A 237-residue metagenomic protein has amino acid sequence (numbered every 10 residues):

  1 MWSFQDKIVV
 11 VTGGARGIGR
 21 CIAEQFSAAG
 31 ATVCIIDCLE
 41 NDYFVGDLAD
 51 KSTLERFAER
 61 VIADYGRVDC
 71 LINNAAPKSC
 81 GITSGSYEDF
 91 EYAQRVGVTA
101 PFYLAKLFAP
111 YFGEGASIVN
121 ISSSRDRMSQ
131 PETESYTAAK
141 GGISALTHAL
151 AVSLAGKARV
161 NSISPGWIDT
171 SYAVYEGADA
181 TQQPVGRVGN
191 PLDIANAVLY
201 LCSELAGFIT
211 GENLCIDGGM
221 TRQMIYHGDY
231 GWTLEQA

Functional and structural regions predicted by a protein language model:
W2-T32: Canonical Rossmann dinucleotide-binding motif of NAD(H)/NADP(H)-dependent dehydrogenases/reductases, specifically
R56-R60, G81, E88-V96: Active-site Tyr-X3-Lys motif and surrounding loop/helix of classical short-chain dehydrogenase/reductase
N74-S79, G219: Conserved NAD(P)H cofactor-binding loop of Rossmann-fold oxidoreductase domains
A76, S86-F102, V119, I143 (+1 more regions): Catalytic Tyr-X3-Lys loop
P77-E91, P110, E132-S135, Y172-V174 (+1 more regions): Conserved mid-core segment of classical short-chain dehydrogenase/reductases
A105, A139, T147: Active-site helix of classical SDR
P110, V152-G156, G207: Alpha-helical segment proximal to the catalytic Tyr-Lys
S162, G177-I209, L214-G218, A237: C-terminal helical subdomain
